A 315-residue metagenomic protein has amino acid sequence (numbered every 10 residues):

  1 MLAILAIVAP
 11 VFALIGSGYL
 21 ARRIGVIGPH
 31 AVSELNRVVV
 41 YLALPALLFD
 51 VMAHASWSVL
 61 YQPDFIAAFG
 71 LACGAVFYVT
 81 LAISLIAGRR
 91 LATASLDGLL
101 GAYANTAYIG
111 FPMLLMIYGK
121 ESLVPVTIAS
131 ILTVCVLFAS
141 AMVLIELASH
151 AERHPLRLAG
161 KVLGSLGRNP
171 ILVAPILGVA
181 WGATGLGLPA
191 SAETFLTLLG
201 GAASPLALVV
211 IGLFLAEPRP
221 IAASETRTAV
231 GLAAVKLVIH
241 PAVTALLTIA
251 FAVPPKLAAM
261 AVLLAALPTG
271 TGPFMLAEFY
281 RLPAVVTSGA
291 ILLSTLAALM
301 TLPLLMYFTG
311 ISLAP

Functional and structural regions predicted by a protein language model:
M1-P315: Alpha-helical transmembrane segments of multi-pass small-molecule/ion transporters
